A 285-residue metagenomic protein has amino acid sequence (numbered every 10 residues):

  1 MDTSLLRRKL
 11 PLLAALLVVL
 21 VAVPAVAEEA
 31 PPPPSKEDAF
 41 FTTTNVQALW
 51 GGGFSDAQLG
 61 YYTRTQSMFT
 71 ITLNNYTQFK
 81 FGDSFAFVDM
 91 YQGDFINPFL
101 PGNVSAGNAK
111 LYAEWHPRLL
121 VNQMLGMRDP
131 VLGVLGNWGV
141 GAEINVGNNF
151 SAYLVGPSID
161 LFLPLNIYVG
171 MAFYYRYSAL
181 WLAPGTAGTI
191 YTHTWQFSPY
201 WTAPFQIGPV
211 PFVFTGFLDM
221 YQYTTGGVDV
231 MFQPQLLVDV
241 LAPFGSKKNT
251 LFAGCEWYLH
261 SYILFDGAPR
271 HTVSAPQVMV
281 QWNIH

Functional and structural regions predicted by a protein language model:
M1-F40: Cleavable N-terminal export/targeting peptides
E28-T42, Y76, F81-F85, V121-G139 (+4 more regions): Short loop/turn motifs that connect adjacent beta-strands in outer-membrane beta-barrel proteins
A48-F54, M90-D94, A142-N148, F173-W181 (+4 more regions): Transmembrane beta-strands of outer-membrane beta-barrel pores
G52-T70, P101: Surface-exposed strand-loop-strand hairpins of Gram-negative outer-membrane beta-barrel proteins
T65, D94-A109, I144-L154, T189-H193 (+2 more regions): Solvent-exposed loop/turn segments connecting transmembrane beta-strands in outer-membrane beta-barrel proteins
F87-I144, D229: Surface-exposed loop and membrane-interface regions of Gram-negative outer-membrane beta-barrel proteins
R176-T250, W282-I284: Outer-membrane beta-barrel transmembrane domain signature
T272-H285: Outer-membrane beta-barrel "beta-signal"
